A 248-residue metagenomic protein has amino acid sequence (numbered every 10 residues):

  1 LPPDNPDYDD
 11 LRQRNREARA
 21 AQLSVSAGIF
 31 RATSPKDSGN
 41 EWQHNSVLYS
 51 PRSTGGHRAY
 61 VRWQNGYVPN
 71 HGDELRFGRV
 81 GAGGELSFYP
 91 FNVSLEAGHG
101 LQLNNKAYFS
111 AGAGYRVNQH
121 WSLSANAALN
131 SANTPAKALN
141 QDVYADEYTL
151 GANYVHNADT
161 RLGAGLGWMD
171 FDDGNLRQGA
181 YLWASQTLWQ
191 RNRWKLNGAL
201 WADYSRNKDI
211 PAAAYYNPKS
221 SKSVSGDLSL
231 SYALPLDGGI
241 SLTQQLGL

Functional and structural regions predicted by a protein language model:
L1-L248: Gram-negative and organellar
